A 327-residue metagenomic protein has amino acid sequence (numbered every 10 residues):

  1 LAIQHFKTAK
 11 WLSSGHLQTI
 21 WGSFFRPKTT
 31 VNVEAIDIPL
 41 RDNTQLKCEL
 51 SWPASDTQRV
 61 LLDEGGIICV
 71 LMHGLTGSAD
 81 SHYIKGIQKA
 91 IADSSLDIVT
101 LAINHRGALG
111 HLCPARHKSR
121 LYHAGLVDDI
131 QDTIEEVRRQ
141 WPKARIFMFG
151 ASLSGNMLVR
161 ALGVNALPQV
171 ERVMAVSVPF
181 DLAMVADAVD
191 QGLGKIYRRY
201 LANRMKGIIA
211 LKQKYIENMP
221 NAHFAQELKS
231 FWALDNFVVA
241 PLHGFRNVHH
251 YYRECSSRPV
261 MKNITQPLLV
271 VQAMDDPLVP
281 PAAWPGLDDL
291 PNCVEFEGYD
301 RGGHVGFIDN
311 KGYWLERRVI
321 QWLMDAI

Functional and structural regions predicted by a protein language model:
L17-L61, H304, I308-N310: N-terminal cap/lid segment of alpha/beta-hydrolase-fold proteins
G65-G74: Short beta-strand element of the alpha/beta-hydrolase
G77-K89, P281-A283: The serine-hydrolase catalytic nucleophile loop
A90, S94, L101, R106-F147: Catalytic nucleophile-loop/oxyanion-hole region of alpha/beta-hydrolase and closely related hydrolase-like folds
R139-H243: Alpha/beta-hydrolase-fold enzymes
I264, V270-Q272, D276: Short beta-strand/loop motif that positions the catalytic acidic residue of the alpha/beta-hydrolase fold
D289-V305: Catalytic histidine neighborhood in serine/cysteine hydrolases with alpha/beta-hydrolase-type architecture
D300-I327: Catalytic active-site module of serine/aspartate enzymes centered on a nucleophile-bearing elbow/loop
